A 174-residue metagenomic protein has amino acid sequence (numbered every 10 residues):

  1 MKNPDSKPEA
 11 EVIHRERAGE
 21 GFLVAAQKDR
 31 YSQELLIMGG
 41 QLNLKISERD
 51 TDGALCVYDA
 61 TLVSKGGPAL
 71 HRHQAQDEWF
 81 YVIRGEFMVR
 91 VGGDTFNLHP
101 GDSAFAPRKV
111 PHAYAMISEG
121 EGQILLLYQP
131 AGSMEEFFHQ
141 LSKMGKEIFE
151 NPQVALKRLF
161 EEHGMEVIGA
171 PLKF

Functional and structural regions predicted by a protein language model:
M1-L55, E147-F174: A short, N-terminal "cap"/entry segment at the start of jelly-roll beta-barrel domains of the cupin/DSBH fold
A25-A26, W79, E86, G93-P111: Short acidic-glycine-tyrosine-enriched beta hairpin
G40-S47, Y58-H73: Conserved short histidine dyad/triad with adjacent acidic residue
T51, M88, R108-E135: Ligand-binding loop in jelly-roll beta-barrel domains
A54, A60, L70-H73, D77-V82 (+1 more regions): His/acidic/aromatic-lined binding-pocket segments of jelly-roll/cupin-type domains and related regulatory beta-sandwich
D59, R72, V91-G93, P100 (+3 more regions): Residue-level recognition of conserved beta-strand positions in structured domain cores
G66, Q74, F87, F105 (+1 more regions): Hydrophobic small-molecule pocket/channel-lining residues, especially in calycin-type beta-barrels
G120-E161: A contiguous, mid-protein "functional segment" used to position or interact with cofactors/ions or partner subunits
